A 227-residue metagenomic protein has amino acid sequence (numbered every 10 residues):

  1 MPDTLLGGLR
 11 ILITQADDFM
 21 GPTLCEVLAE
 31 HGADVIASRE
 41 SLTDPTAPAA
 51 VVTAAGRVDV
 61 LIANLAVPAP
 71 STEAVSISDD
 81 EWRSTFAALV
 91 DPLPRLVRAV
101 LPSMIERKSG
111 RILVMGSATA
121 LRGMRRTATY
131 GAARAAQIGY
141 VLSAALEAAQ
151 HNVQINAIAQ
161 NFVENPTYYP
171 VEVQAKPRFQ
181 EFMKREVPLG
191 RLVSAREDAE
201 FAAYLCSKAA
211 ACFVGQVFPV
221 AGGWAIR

Functional and structural regions predicted by a protein language model:
P2-I36: Canonical Rossmann dinucleotide-binding motif of NAD(H)/NADP(H)-dependent dehydrogenases/reductases, specifically
T72-A74, S78-F86, F179, M183: Substrate-binding pocket helix/loop in short-chain dehydrogenase/reductase
P102, L146-E147, A211: Alpha-helical segment proximal to the catalytic Tyr-Lys
R111-A136, V141-Q150, F162-V163: Catalytic loop of short-chain dehydrogenase/reductase
R122, A203, V214-R227: Short C-terminal tail/terminal secondary-structure segment of NAD(P)H-dependent dehydrogenase/reductase domains
A149, Q154, F213-G215: Short, small/polar-rich loop/turn modules that mediate ligand/substrate recognition or access, typified
Q150, F162-E186: A glycine/serine/threonine-rich, flexible loop-to-helix segment that serves as the NAD(P) cofactor-binding "lid"
